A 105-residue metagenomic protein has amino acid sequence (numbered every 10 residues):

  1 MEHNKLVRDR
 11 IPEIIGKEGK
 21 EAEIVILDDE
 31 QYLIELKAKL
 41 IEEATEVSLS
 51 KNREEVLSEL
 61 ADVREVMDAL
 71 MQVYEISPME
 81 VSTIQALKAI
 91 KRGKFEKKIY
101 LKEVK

Functional and structural regions predicted by a protein language model:
M1-K105: Flexible "arm" and connector segments at domain edges
